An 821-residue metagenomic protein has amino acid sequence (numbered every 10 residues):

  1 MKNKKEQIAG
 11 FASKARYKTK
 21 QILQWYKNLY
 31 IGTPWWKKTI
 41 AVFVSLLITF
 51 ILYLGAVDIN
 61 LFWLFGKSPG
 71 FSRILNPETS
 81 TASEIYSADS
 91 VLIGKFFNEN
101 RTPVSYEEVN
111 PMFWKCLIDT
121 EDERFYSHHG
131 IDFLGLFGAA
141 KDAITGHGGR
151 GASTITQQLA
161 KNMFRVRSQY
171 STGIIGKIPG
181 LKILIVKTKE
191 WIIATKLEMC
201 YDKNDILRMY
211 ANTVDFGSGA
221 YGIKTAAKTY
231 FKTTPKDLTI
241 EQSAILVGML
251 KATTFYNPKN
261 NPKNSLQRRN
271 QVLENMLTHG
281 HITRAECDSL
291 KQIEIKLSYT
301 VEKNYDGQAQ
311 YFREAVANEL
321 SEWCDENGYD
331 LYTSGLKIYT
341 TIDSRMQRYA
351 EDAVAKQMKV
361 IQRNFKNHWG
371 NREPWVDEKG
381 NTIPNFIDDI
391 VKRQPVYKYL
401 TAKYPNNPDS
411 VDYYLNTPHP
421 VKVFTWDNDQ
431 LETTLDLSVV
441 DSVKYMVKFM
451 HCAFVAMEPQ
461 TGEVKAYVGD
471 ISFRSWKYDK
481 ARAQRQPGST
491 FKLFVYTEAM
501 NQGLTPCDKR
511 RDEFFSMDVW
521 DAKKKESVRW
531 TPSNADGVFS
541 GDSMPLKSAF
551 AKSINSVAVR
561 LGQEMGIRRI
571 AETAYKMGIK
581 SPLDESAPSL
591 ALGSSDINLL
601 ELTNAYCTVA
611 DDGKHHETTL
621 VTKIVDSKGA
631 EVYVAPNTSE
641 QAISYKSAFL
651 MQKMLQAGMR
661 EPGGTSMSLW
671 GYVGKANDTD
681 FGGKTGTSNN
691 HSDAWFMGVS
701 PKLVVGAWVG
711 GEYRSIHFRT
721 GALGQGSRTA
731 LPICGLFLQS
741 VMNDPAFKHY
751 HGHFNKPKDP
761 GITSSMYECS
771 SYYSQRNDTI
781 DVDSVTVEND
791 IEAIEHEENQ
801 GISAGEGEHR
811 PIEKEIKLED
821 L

Functional and structural regions predicted by a protein language model:
K2-Y86, R124, I144, I361: N-terminal type II signal-anchor transmembrane helix that functions as the membrane-insertion/stop-transfer segment
E6, T79-S289, Y311, S472 (+3 more regions): Peptidoglycan glycan-strand catalytic modules in the bacterial/periplasmic cell-wall system
C116-I118, M276, A350, T461-G462 (+7 more regions): Active-site SXXK
Y126-L136, Y221-I223, T283-D288, M500-K524 (+2 more regions): Short, well-structured active-site flanking segments
T145-S171, K236, T300-Y311, L504-I570 (+3 more regions): Conserved catalytic neighborhood of penicillin-recognizing serine enzymes
G148, T283-T341, R345-D409: Non-catalytic structural connector segments
T340, S344-V360, K392-E458, E463 (+4 more regions): A penicillin-recognizing enzyme superfamily signal
K524-P532, E564-N604, G613, E617-T618: Mid-domain, small-residue-enriched loop/turn segments at the edges of structured enzyme/sensor domains
